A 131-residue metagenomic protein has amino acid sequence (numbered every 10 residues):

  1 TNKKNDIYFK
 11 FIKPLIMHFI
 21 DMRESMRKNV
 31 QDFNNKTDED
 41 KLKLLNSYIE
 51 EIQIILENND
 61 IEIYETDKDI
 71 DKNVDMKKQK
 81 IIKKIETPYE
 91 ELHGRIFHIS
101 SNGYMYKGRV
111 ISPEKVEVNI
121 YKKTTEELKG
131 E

Functional and structural regions predicted by a protein language model:
T1-N35, N46-E131: Extended, amphipathic alpha-helical stalk segments that mediate dimerization and serve as stator/scaffold rods within
K41-L45: Hydrophobic packing residues in well-ordered alpha-helices of helical domains and bundles
